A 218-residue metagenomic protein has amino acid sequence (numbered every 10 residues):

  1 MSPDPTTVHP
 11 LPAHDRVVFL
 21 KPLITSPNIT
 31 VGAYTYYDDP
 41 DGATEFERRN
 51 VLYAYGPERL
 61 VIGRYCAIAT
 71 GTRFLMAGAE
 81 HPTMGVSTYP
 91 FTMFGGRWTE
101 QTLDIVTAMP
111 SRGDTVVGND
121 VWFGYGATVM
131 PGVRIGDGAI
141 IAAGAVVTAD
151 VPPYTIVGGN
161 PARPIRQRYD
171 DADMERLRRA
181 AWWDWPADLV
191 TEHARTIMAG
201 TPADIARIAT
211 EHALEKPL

Functional and structural regions predicted by a protein language model:
M1-N28, F91: Extended, small-residue-rich solenoid/repeat segments and analogous flexible loops that form exposed scaffolds
T6-V8, F91-T92, T99-V129, P161-L218: C-terminal segments of enzyme domains that contribute to small-molecule binding surfaces
P22, S26-I29, R59-L60, D114-V116 (+3 more regions): Short, recurrent motifs enriched in small/polar residues
I29, Y36-V129: Flexible, glycine/small-residue-enriched loop-and-beta-strand segment within the central core of proteins
Y36, A67, G136-A142, V146: A generic "structured core" feature
T44-V51, I135, I140-A143: C-terminal/domain-terminus segments
V157-G158: C-terminal long alpha-helix characteristic of the crotonase
